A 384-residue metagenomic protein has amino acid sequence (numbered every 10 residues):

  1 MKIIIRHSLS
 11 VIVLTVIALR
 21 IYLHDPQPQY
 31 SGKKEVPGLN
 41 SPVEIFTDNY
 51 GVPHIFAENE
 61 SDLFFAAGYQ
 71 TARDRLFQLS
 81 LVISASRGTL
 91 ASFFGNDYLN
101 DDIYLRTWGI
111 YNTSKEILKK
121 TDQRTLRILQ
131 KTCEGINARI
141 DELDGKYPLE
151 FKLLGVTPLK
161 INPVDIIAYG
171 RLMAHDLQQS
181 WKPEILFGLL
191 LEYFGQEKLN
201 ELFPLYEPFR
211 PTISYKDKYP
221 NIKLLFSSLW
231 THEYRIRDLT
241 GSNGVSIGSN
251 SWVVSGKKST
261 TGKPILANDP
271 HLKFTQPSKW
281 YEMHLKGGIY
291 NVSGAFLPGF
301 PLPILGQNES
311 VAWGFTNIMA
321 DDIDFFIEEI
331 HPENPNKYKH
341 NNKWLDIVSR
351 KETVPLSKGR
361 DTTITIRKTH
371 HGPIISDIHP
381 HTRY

Functional and structural regions predicted by a protein language model:
K2-I4: Feature marks short, highly hydrophobic, charge-poor N-terminal signal-anchor/signal peptide-like helices that anchor
R6-R20: Hydrophobic membrane-insertion alpha-helices, especially the h-region of bacterial N-terminal signal peptides
I21-I265, P270, Q276-P277, I289 (+2 more regions): Substrate-recognition/specificity elements adjacent to catalytic centers across diverse enzyme folds
G256-S259, G287, P355-R360: Short acidic, glycine-rich loop/turn motifs
L272-K273, A320: Short, solvent-exposed loop/turn segments at secondary-structure junctions
K279-G287: A short alpha/beta connector and helix-capping loop motif
V292, L297-T362: Compact, glycine/acidic-enriched structural inserts
I364-I366: Conformational-control "hinges and anchors"
